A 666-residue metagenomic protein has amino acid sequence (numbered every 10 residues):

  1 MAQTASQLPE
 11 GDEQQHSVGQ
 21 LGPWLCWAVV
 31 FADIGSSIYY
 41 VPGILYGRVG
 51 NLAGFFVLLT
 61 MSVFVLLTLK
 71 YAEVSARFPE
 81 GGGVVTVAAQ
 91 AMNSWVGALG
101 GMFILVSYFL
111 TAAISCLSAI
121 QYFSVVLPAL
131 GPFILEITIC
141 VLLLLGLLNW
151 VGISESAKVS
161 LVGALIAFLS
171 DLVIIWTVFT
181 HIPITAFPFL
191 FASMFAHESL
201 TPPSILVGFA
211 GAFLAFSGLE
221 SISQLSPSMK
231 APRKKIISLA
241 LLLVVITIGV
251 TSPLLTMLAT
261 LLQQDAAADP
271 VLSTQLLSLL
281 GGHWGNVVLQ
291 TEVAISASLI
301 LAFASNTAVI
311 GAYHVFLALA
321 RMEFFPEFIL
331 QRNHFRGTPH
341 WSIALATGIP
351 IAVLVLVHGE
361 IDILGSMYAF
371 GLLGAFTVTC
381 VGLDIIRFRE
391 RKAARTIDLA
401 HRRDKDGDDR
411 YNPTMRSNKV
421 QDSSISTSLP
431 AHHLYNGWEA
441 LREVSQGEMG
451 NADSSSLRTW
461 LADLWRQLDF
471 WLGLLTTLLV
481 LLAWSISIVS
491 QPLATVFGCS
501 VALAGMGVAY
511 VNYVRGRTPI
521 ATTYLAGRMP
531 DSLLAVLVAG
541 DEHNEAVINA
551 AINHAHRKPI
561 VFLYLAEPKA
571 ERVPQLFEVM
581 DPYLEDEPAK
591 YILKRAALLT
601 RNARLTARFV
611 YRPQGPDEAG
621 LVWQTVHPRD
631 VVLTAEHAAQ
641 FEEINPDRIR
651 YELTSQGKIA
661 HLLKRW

Functional and structural regions predicted by a protein language model:
M1-V41, V65, L69, E80-G81 (+2 more regions): Membrane-interface "cap" regions at the ends of multi-pass membrane proteins
G22, S94-G97, P132-C140, K230-T251 (+4 more regions): Loop-to-transmembrane helix boundary motifs in multi-pass membrane proteins
P42-F103, L110-V141, V245-I248, P253: Extracellular loop-to-transmembrane helix junctions
N93, V125, A240-S305, I329-H358: TM-loop-TM module centered on a large, flexible mid-protein loop between adjacent transmembrane helices in multi-pass
I134-H181, A240-V244, T307, L364-V378 (+2 more regions): Membrane-interface loop-to-helix entry segments
V159, F328-W341, T379-I488: C-terminal membrane-solvent junction of multi-pass transporters and transport-like membrane proteins
A164-G218, Q224, K230, I246 (+4 more regions): Helix-loop-helix junctions that connect adjacent transmembrane segments in multi-pass membrane transporters
P530-Y583, R608: Small/aliphatic-rich secondary-structure junction motif
